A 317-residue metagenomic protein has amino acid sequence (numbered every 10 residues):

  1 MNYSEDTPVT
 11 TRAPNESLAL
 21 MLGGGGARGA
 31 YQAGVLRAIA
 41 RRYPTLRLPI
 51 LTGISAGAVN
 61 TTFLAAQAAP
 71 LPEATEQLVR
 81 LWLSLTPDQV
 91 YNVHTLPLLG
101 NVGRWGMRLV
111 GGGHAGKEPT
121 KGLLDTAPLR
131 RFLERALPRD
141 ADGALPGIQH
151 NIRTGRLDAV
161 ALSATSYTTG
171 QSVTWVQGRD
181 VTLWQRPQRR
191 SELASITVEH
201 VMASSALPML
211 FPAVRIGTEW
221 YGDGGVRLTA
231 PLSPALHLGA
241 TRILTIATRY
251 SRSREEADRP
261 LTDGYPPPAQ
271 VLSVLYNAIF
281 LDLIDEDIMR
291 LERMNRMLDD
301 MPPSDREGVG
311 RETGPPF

Functional and structural regions predicted by a protein language model:
M1-I54, T62-F317: Patatin-like phospholipase
